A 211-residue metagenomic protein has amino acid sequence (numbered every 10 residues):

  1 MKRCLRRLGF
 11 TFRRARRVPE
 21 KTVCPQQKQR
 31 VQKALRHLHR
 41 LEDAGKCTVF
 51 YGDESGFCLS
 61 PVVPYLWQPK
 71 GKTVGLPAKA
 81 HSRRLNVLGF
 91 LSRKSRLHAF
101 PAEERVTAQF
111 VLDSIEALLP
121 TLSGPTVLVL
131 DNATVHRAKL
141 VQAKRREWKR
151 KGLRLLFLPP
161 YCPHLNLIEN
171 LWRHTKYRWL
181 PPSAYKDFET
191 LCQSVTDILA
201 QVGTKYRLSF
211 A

Functional and structural regions predicted by a protein language model:
M1-A211: Short functional hotspots at interaction and active-site rims
